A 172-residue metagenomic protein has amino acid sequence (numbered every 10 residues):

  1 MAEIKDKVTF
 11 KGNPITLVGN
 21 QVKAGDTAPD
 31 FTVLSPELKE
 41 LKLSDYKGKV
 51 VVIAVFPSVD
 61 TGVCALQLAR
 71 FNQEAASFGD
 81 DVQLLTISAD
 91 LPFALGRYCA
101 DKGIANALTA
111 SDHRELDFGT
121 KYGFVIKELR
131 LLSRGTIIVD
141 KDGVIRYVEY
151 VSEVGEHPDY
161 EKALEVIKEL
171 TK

Functional and structural regions predicted by a protein language model:
M1-K172: Chalcogenol-based redox active-site neighborhoods
